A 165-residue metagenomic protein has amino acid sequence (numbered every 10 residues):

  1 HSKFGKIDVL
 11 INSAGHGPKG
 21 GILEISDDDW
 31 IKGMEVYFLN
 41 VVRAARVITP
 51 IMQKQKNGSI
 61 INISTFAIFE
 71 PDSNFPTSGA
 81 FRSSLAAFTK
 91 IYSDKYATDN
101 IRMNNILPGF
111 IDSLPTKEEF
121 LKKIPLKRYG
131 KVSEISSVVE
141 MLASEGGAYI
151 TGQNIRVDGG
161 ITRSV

Functional and structural regions predicted by a protein language model:
G21-I22, D29-M34, F120: Substrate-binding pocket helix/loop in short-chain dehydrogenase/reductase
I25, P71-G79, I91: Active-site loop-to-helix junction immediately N-terminal to the catalytic Tyr of the SDR YXXXK motif in Rossmann-fold
A45, F81-R82, T89: Active-site helix of classical SDR
P50, D94-T98, A148: Alpha-helical segment proximal to the catalytic Tyr-Lys
T65: Residue(s) in the substrate-gating loop at a strand-loop-helix junction that position the organic substrate next
E70, E140, T151-V165: Short C-terminal tail/terminal secondary-structure segment of NAD(P)H-dependent dehydrogenase/reductase domains
I124-I135, G146: A conserved structural motif in NAD(P)-dependent oxidoreductases
